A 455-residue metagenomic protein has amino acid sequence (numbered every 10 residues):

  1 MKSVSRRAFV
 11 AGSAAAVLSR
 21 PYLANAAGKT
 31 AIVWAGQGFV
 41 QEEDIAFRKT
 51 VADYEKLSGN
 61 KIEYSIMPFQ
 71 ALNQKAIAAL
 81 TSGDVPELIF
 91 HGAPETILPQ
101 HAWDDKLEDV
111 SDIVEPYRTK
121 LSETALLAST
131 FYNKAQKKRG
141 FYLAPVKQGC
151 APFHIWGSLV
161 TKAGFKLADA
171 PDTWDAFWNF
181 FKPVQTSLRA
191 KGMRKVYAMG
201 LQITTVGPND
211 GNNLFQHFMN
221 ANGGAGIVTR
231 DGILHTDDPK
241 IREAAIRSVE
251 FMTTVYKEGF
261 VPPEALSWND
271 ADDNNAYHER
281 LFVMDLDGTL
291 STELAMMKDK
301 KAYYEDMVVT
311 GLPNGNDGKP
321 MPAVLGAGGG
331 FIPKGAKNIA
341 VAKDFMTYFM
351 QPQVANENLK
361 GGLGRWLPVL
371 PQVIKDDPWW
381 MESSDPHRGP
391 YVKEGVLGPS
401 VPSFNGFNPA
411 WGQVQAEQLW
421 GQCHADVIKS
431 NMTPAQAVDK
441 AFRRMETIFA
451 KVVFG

Functional and structural regions predicted by a protein language model:
K2-S3, A8-A26: N-terminal export signals
A27-K29, K49, D53-A128, T161-D172 (+4 more regions): Extracytoplasmic "Venus flytrap"/periplasmic binding protein-like
K61, T161, T186, T254 (+2 more regions): Conserved C-terminal helix/tail region of periplasmic/extracytoplasmic solute-binding proteins
P94-P152, G211-L214, D306-L312, K393-G395: Hinge/lid segment of periplasmic solute-binding proteins
D109-T124, A170-D172, R189, Y197 (+7 more regions): Short, solvent-exposed loop/beta-turn-alpha elements that line the ligand-binding surface or hinge of extracytoplasmic
Y132-V146, A151, W178-L234, F282: Extracytoplasmic/periplasmic solute-binding protein
W178-Q185, T229-L266, L312: Glycine-centered hinge/linker elements that transmit conformational signals in sensory and ligand-binding systems
L290-Y304, N316-Q422, V452-V453: C-terminal lobe and pocket-closing loops of periplasmic/extracytoplasmic Venus-flytrap solute-binding proteins
